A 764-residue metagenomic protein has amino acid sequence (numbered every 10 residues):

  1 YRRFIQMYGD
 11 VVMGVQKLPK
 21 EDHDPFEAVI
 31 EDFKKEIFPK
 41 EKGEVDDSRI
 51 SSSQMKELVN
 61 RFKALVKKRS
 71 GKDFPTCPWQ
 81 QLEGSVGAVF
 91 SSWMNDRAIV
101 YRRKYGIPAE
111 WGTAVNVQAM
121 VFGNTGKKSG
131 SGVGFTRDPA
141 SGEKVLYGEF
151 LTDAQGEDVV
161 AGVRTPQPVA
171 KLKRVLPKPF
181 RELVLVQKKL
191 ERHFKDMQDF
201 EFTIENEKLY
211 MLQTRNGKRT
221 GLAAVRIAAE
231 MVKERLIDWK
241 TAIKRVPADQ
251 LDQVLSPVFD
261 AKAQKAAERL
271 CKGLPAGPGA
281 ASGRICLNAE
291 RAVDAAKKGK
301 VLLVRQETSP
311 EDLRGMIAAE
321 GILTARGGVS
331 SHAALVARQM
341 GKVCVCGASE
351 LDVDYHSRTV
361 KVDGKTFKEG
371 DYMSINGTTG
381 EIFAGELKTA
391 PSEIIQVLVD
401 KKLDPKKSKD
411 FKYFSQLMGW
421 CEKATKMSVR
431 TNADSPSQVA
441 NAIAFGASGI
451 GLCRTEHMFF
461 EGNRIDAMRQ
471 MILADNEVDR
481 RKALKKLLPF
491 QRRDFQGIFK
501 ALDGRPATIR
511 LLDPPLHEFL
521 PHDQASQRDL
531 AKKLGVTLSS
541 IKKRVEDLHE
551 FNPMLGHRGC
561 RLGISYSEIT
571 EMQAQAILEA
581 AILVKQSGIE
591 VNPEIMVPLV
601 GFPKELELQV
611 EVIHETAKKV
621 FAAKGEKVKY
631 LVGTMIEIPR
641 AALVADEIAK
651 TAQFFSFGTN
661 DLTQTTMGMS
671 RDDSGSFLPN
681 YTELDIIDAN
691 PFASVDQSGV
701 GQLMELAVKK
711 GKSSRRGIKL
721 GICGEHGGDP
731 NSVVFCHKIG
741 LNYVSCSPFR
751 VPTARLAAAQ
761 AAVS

Functional and structural regions predicted by a protein language model:
Y1-A267, E290-G299, S309-R314, E320 (+11 more regions): Nucleotide/phosphate-binding sheet-loop regions of phosphoryl- and nucleotidyl-transfer enzymes
K104, I243-A295, G299-V301, E369 (+4 more regions): Long, charged amphipathic helices and adjacent flexible linkers at domain junctions
G277-A318, T425-M427, G699-R716: C-terminal accessory/binding modules appended to enzymatic or scaffolding proteins
E320-R326, C344, S428, G721: A short, small-residue-rich loop immediately preceding and capping a beta-strand
A325, V345-G347, I375-N376, G385 (+4 more regions): Generic beta-sheet signal
M340-K342: Residues forming the flavin
I394-Q396, K401-S764: Conserved alpha/beta-domain cores
